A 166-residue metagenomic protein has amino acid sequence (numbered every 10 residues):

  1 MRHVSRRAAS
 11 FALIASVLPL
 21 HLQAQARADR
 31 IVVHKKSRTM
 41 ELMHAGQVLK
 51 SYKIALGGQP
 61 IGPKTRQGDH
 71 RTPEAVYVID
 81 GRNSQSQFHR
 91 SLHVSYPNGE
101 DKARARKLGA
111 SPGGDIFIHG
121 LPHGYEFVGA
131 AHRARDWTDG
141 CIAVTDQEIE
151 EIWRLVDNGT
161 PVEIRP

Functional and structural regions predicted by a protein language model:
M1-A15: N-terminal secretory signal peptides and thylakoid transit peptides that target proteins across membranes
S5, M43, Y52, V76-Y77 (+3 more regions): Broad hydrophobic/π-residue packing in well-ordered secondary structure
R6-R7, K35-R38, R90: Basic side chains
P19-H21: N-terminal signal peptide c-region/cleavage motif recognized by signal peptidases
Q25-R27, G68, G81-P166: Exported/periplasmic cell-wall-interacting domains
R27-V76: N-terminal secretory signal peptides
